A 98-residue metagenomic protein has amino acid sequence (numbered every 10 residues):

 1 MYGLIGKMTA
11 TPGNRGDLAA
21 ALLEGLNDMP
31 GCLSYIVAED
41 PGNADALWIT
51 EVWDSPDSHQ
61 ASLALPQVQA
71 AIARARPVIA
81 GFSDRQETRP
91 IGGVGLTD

Functional and structural regions predicted by a protein language model:
M1-L47, V52-P66, A80-D98: Short S/T/G/P-rich N-terminal loop/turn motif that feeds into the first structured element of a domain
A75-I79: Short, conserved catalytic or adaptor-binding loops enriched in Gly and charged residues
